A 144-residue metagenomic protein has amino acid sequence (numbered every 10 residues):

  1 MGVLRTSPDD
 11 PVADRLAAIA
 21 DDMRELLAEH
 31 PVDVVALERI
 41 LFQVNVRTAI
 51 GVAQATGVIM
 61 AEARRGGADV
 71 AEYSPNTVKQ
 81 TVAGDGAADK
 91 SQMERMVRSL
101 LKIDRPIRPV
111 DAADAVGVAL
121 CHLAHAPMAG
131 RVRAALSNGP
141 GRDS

Functional and structural regions predicted by a protein language model:
M1-S144: Phosphate- and other anionic-substrate recognition elements at nucleic-acid/protein interfaces
